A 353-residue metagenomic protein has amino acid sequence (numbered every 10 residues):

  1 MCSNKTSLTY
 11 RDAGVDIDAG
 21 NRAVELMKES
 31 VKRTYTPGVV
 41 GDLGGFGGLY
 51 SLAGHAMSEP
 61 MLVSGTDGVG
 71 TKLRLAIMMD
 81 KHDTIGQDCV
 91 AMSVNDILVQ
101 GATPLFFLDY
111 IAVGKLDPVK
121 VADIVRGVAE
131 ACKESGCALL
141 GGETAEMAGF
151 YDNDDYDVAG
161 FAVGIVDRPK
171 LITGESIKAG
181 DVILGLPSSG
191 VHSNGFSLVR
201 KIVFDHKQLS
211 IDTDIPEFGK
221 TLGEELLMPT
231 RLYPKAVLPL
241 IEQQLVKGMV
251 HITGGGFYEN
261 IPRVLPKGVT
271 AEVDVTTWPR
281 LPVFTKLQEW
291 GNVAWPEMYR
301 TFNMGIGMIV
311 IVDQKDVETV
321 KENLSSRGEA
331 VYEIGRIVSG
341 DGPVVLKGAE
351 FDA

Functional and structural regions predicted by a protein language model:
C2-D12, K120-A138, Y151-Y156, S210 (+2 more regions): Glycine-/charge-enriched secondary-structure boundary and capping motifs
C2-P37: N-terminal amphipathic/basic leader segments beginning at the initiator methionine
D16, D67, G180, H251 (+1 more regions): Residue-level signature of catalytic and energy-coupling elements of molecular machines, predominantly ATP/GTP-dependent
V24, A122-V125, F196: Hydrophobic face of alpha-helices
M27, L49, S93-V94, V199-I202 (+4 more regions): Buried hydrophobic packing segments
E29-S189: Glycine-rich phosphate/pyrophosphate-binding loop regions near the starts of catalytic domains
A56-M57, V69-K72, D167-K170, V191-S193 (+4 more regions): Short, acidic Gly/Pro/Ser/Thr-rich loop/turn segments
D157, K170-F218, L222: Short, acidic (Asp/Glu-rich) active-site segment that either coordinates a divalent metal cofactor
